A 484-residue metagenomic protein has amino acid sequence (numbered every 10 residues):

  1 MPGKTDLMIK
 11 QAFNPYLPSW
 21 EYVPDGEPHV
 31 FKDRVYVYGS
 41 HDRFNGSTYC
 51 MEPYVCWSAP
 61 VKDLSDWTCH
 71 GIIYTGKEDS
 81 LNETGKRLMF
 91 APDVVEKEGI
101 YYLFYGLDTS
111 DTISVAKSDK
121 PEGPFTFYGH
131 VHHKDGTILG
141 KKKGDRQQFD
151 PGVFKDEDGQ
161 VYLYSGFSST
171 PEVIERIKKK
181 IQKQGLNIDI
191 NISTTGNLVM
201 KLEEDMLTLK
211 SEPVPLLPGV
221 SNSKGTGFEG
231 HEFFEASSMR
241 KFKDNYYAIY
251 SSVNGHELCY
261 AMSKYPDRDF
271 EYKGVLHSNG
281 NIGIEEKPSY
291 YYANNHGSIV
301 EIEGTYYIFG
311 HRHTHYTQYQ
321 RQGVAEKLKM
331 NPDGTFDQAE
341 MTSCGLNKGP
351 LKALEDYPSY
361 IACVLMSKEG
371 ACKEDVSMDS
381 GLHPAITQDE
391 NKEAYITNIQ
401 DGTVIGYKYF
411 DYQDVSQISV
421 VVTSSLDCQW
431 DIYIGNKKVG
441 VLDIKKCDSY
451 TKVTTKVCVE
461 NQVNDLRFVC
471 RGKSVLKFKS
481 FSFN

Functional and structural regions predicted by a protein language model:
M1-V441, K445-N484: Carbohydrate-active catalytic/glycan-binding domains of CAZyme proteins, especially the secreted or lumenal ectodomains
